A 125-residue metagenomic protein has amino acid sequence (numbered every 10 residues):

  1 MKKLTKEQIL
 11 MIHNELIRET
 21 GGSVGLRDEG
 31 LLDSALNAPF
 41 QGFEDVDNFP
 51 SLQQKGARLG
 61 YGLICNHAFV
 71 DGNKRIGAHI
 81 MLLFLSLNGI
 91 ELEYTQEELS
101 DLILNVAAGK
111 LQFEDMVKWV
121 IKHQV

Functional and structural regions predicted by a protein language model:
M1-V125: FIC/Doc superfamily catalytic core
